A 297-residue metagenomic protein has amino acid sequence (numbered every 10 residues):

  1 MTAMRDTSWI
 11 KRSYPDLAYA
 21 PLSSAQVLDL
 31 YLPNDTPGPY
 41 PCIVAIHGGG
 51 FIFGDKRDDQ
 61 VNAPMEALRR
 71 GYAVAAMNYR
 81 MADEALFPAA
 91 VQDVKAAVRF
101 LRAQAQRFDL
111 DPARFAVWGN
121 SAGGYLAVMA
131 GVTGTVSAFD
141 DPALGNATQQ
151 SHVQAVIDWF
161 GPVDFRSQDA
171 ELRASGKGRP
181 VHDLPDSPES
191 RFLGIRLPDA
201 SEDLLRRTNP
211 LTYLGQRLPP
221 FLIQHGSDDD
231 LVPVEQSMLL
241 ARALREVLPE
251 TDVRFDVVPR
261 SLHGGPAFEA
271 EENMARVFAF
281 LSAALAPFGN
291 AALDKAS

Functional and structural regions predicted by a protein language model:
M1-S297: Alpha/beta-hydrolase superfamily serine-hydrolase fold, recognizing
